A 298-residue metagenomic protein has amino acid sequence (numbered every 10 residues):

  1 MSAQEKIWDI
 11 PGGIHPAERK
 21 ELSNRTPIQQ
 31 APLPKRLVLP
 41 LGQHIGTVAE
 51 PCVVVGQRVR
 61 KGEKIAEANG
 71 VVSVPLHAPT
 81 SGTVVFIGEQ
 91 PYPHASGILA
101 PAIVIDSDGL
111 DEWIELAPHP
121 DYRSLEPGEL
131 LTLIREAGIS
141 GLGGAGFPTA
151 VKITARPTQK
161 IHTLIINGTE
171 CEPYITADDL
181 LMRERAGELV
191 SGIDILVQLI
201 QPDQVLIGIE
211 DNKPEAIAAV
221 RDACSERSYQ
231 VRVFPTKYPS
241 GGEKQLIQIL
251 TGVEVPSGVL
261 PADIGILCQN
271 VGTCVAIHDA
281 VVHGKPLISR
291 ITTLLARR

Functional and structural regions predicted by a protein language model:
M1-C52: N-terminal, Lys/Arg-enriched amphipathic/low-complexity engagement segments that precede the first folded domain
A49-R58, G62: Short histidine-centered loop motifs in beta-beta connectors
R60-S73, G88-P91, A100-I105: Short hydrophobic beta/alpha edge segments that flank linear recognition/processing sites
G82-V84: Conserved hydrophobic positions within beta-strands
A102-I166: Hydrophobic alpha-helical hairpins/lids featuring a short glycine-rich hinge
R123, E129, L180-Q230: Internal alpha/beta scaffold segment
K160-T176, S289-R298: Residues forming anionic-ligand binding surfaces in small-molecule and nucleic-acid pockets of primarily soluble enzymes
D203-R298: Hydrophobic alpha-helical positions that pack around
